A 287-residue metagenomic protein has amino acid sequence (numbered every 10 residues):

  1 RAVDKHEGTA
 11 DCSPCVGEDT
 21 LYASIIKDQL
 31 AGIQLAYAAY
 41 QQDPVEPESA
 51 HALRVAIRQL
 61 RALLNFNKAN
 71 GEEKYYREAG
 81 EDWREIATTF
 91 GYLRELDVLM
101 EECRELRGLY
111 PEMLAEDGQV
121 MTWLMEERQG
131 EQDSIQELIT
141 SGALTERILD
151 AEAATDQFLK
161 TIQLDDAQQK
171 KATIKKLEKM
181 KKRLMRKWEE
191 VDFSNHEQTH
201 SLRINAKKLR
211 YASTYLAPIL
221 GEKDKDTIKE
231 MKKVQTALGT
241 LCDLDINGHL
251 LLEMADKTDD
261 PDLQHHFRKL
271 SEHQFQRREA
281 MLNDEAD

Functional and structural regions predicted by a protein language model:
R1-D287: Function-determining surface determinants
